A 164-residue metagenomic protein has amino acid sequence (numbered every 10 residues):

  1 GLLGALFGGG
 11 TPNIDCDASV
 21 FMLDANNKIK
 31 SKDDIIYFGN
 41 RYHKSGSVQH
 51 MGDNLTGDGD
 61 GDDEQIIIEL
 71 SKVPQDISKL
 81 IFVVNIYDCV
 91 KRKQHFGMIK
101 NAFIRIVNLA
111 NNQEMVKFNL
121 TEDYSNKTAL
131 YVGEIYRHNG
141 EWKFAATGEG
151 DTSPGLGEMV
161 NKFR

Functional and structural regions predicted by a protein language model:
G1-K79, V83-R164: Intrinsic-disorder/low-complexity signal
